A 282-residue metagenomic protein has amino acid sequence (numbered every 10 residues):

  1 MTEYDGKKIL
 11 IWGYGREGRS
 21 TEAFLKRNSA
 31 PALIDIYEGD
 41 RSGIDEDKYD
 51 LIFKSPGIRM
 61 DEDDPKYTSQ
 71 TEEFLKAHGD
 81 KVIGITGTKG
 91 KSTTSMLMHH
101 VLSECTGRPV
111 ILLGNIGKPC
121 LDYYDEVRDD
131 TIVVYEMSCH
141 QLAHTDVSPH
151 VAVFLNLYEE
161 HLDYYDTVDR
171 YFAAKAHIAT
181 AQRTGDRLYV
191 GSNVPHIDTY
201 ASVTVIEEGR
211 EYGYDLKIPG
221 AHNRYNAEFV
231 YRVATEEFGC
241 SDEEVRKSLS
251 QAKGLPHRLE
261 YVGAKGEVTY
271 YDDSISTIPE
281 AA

Functional and structural regions predicted by a protein language model:
M1-S69, E73, L255, T277: N-terminal leader/targeting and accessory segments in enzymes
W12, I34-E38, G114, Y135 (+3 more regions): Active-site flanking residues adjacent to catalytic metal/cofactor-binding acidic residues
R16, K89-T93, R224: Residue-level detector of alpha-helix initiation sites
A23, G43-Y49, P56-R187, S192 (+2 more regions): Phosphate-binding loop of NTP-binding sites
F24, L216-A282: Nucleotide phosphate-binding/pyrophosphate-handling subdomain across enzymes that bind or process nucleotide phosphates
N28-S29, E104-T106, E236: Conserved dinucleotide-binding and phosphotransfer motif residues
Y37-D40, T68-E73, G191-S192, Y200-G213 (+3 more regions): Beta-strand->loop->alpha-helix junctions that form or flank phosphate-binding loops in nucleotide-handling enzymes
